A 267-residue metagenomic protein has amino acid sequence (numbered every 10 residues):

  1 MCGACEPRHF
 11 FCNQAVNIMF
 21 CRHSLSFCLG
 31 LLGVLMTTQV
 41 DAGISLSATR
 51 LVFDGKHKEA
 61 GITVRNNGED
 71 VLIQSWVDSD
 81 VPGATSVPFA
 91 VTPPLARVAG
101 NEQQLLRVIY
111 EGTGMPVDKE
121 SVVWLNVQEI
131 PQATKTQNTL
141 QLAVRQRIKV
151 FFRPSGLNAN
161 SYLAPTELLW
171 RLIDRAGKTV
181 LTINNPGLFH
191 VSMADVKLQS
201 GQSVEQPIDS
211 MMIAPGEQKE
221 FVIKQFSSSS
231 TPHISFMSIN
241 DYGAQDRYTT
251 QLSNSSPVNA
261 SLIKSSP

Functional and structural regions predicted by a protein language model:
C12-C28: Bacterial N-terminal signal peptides that target proteins for export
A42-T63, N160-R175: Beta-sheet-dominated interaction scaffolds and their linkers
S45, T63-I109, A194, G201: Surface-exposed binding patches on compact interaction domains or structured appendages
V64-N67, L181-G187: Asparagine-centered strand-capping/turn motif at beta-strand->loop junctions
V87-M115, S203-S229: Intrinsically disordered, low-complexity Pro/Gly/Ser/Thr-rich segments with frequent PxxP/GP/PP motifs and embedded
T113-L157, S230-P267: Terminal connector regions
